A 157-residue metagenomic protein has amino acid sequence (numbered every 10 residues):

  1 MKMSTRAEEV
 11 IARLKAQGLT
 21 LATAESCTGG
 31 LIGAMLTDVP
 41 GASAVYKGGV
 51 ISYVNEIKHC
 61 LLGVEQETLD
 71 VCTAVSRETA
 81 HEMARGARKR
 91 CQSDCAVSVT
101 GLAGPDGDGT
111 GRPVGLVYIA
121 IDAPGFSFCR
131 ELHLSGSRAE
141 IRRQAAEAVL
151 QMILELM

Functional and structural regions predicted by a protein language model:
M1-M157: Short alpha-helical segments enriched in small residues
